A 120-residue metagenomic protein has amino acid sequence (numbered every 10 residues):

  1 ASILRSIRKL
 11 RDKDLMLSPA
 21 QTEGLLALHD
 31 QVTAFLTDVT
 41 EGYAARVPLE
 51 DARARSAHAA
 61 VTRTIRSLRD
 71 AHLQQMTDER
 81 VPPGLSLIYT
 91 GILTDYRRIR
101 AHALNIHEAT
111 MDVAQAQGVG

Functional and structural regions predicted by a protein language model:
A1-G120: Cytosolic, long alpha-helical scaffolding segments
